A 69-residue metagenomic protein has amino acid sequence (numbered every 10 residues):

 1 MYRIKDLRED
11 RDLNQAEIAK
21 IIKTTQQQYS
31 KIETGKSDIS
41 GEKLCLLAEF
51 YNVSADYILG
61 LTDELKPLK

Functional and structural regions predicted by a protein language model:
M1-D10: A short, Lys/Arg-rich alpha-helix, primarily the initiator
D10, E49, L59-K69: Short, charged recognition helix plus adjacent turn of helix-turn-helix-like nucleic-acid-binding domains
D12-K31: Short alpha-helical DNA-recognition segment
K23, E42-Y57: DNA major-groove recognition helix of helix-turn-helix/homeodomain DNA-binding modules
K36-L46, L65: Short, basic-rich loop-to-helix N-cap that marks the start of a DNA-contacting helix
